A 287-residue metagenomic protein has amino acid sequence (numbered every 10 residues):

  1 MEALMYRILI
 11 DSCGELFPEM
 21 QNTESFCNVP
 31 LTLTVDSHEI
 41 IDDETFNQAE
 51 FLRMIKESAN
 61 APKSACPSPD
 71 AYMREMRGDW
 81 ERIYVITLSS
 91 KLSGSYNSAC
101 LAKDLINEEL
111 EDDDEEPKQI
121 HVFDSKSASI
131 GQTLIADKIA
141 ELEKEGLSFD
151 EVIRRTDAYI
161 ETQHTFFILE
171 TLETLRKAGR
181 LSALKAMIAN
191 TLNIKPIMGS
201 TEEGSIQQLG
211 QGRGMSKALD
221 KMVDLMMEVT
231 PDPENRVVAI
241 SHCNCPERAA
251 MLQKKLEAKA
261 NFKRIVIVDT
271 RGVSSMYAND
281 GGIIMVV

Functional and structural regions predicted by a protein language model:
E2-R7, C13-C27, L31-T32, L92 (+4 more regions): Mixed-charge interfacial surface used for oligomerization/domain docking and macromolecular partner engagement
Y6-C66, A71: N-terminal glycine-rich anion-binding loop in soluble enzyme alpha/beta folds
T23, E57-S58, D79, I86 (+1 more regions): Structured helix-beta-strand junction loops
A59-P67, T87-G94, K126-S127: Short coil/turn segments at secondary-structure boundaries
K63, V85, V122, A239-I240: Short catalytic-loop micro-motif centered on adjacent basic/acidic residues
P67-E75, K221-L225: Well-ordered alpha-helical segments embedded in enzymatic catalytic cores
D70-I83, T87-D114: Active-site cofactor/cluster-binding pocket
